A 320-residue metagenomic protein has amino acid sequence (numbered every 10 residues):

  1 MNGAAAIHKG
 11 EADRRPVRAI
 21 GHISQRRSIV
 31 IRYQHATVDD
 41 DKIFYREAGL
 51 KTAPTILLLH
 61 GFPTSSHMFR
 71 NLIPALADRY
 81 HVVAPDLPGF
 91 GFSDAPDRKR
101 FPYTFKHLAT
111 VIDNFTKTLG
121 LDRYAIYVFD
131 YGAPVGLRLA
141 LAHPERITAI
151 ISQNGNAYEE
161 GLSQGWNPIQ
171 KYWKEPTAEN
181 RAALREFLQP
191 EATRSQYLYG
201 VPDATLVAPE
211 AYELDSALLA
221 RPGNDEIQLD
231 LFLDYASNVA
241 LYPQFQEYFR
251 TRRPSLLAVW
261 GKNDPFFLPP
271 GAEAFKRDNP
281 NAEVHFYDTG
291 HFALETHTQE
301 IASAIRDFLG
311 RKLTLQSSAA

Functional and structural regions predicted by a protein language model:
A4-A6, A12, P16-A19: Short linear motifs in low-complexity or flexible loops
S28-R32, D40-I43, A48-T55, V83 (+5 more regions): Flexible "cap/lid" subdomain of the alpha/beta-hydrolase fold that forms the substrate-access gate
L58-G61, A84: Structural cue for short, hydrophobic secondary-structure segments
G61-T64, D130: Active-site glycine-rich loops that stabilize anionic/oxyanionic intermediates across multiple enzyme folds
P63, P88-G91, A157, G290-A293: Alpha/beta-hydrolase active-site loop signature
P63-N71, V82: Serine-hydrolase catalytic-loop signature spanning alpha/beta hydrolases and amidase-signature enzymes
A77-D86: Active-site machinery of serine-nucleophile hydrolases
G290-A302: Catalytic histidine-centered segment of alpha/beta-hydrolase-like enzymes
